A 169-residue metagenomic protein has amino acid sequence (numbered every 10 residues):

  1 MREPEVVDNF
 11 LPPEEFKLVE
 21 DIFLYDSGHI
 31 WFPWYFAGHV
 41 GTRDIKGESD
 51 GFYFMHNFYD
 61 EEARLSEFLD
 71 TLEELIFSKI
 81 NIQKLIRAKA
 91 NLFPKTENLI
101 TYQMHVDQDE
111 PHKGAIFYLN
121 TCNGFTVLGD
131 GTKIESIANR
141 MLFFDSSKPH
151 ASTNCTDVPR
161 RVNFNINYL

Functional and structural regions predicted by a protein language model:
M1-Q83: Non-heme Fe(II)/2-oxoglutarate
S78-E97: A short glycine-rich, His/Asp/Glu-containing loop-to-beta-strand
L92-P94, L119, Y168: Short beta-strand segments enriched in hydrophobic/aromatic residues within well-folded beta-rich domains
K95, I134-H150: Conserved metal-binding segment of the jelly-roll/cupin
N98-Q103, E110-H112, Y118-I137: A short beta-strand-loop-beta hairpin characteristic of the jelly-roll/cupin
Q103-H105, P149-D157: Short beta-strand His + acidic residue motifs that chelate non-heme Fe in jelly-roll/DSBH and cupin folds
A115-F117, V158-L169: A short hydrophobic beta-strand segment most commonly corresponding to one strand of the jelly-roll/cupin
